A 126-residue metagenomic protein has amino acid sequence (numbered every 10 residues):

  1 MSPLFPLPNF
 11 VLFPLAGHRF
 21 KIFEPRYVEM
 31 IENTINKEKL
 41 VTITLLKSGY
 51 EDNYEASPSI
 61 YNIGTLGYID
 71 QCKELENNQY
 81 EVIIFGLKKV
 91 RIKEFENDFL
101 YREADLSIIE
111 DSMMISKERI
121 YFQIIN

Functional and structural regions predicted by a protein language model:
M1-N126: N-terminal low-complexity, acidic/polar interaction/targeting segments
